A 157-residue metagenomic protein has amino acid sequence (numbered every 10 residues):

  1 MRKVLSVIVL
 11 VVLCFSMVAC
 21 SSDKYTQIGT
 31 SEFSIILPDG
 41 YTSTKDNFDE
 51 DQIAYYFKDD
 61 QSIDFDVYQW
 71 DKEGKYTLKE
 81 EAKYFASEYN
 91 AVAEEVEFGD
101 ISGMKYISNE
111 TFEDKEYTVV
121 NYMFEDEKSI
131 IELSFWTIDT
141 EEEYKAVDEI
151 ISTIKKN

Functional and structural regions predicted by a protein language model:
M1-V11: Positively charged n-region of N-terminal signal peptides that target proteins for export
F15-A19: C-terminal motif of bacterial Sec signal peptides marking the signal peptidase cleavage site
S21-D23: Bacterial signal peptide processing site
S31, I36-Y76, N109-F112: Secretory pathway targeting signatures of secreted, lumenal, and periplasmic proteins
D39-Y41, L133-N157: Surface-exposed amphipathic alpha-helical segments
G40, K58-S62, G99-I101, F124-I130: Short, solvent-exposed coil/turn segments at beta-strand boundaries
D64-E94: Mature extracytoplasmic domains of secretory-pathway proteins
Y84-D126: Signature of long, low-cysteine stretches enriched in small and polar/charged residues
